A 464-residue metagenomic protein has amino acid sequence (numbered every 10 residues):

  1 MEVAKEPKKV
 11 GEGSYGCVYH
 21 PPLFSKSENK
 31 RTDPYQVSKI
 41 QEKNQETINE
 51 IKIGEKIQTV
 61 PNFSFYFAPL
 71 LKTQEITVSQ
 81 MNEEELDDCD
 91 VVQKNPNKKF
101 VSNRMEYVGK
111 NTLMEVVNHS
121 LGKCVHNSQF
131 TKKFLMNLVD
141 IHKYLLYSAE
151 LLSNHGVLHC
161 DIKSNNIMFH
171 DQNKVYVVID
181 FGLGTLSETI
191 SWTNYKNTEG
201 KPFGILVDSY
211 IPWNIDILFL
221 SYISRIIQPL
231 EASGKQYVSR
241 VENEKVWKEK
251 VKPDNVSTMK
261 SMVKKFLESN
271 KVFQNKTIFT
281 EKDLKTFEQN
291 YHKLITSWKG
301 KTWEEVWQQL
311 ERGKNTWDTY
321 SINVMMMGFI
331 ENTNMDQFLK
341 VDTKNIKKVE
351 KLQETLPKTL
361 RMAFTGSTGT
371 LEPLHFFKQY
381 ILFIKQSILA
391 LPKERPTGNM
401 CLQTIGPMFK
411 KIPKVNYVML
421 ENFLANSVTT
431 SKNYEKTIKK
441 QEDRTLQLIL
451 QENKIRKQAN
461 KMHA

Functional and structural regions predicted by a protein language model:
E12-N82: ATP-binding glycine-rich loop module of kinase domains
F65-L135: Conserved structural core of kinase catalytic domains
A149-H170: Catalytic-loop of the protein kinase fold
V175-V177, F181-Q337: C-lobe/activation-segment region of protein kinase-like
H375-I388: Conserved C-terminal C-lobe helix
A390-V415: Terminal C-lobe "cap" of eukaryotic-type protein kinase domains
V415-A464: Regulatory extensions appended to serine/threonine kinase catalytic cores
